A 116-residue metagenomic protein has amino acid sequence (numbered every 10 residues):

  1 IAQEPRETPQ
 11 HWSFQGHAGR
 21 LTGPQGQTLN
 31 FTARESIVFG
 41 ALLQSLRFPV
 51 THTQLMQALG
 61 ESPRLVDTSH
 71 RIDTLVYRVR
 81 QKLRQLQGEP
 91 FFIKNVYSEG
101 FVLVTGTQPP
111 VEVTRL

Functional and structural regions predicted by a protein language model:
I1-H11: Basic, amphipathic DNA-recognition helix from helix-turn-helix-like DNA-binding domains
Q10-H11, S69-L116: Flexible loop/N-cap segments at domain edges
H11-A41, V102-L116: A structural micro-motif at secondary-structure boundaries
Q27-N30, I37-T74, R84-L86: Positively charged, aromatic-enriched patches within helix-turn-helix-type DNA-binding elements, predominantly
